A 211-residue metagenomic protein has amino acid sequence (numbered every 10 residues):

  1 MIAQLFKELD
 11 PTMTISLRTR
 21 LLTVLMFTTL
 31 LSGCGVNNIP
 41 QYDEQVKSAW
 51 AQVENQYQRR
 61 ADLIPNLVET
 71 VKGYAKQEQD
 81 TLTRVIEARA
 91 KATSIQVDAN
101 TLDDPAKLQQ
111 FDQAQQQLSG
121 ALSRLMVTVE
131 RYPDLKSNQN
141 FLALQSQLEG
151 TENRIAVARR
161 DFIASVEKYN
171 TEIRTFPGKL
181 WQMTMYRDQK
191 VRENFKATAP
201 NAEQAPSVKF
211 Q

Functional and structural regions predicted by a protein language model:
I2, F6-Q211: A helix-centric hydrophobic-segment signal that preferentially recognizes long, alpha-helical stretches used
